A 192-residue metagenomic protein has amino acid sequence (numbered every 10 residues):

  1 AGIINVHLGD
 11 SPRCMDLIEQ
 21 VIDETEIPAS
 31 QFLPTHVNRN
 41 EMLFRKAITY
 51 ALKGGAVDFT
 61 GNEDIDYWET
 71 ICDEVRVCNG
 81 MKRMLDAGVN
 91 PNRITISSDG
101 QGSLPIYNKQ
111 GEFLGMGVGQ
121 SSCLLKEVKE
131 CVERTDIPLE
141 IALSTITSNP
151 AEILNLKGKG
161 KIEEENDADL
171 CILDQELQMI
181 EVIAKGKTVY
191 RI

Functional and structural regions predicted by a protein language model:
A1-Y107, F113-L114: Active-site core of metal-dependent hydrolases
L17-I18, T70-D73, N108, E152-L154 (+2 more regions): Short secondary-structure transition/capping segments
K46, K53, K82, K109 (+4 more regions): Context-gated lysine
D86-N166, L170-I172: His/Asp/Glu-enriched, well-ordered alpha-helical/loop segment that forms or immediately abuts the divalent-metal
K161-I192: C-terminal cap of metal-dependent C-N hydrolases
